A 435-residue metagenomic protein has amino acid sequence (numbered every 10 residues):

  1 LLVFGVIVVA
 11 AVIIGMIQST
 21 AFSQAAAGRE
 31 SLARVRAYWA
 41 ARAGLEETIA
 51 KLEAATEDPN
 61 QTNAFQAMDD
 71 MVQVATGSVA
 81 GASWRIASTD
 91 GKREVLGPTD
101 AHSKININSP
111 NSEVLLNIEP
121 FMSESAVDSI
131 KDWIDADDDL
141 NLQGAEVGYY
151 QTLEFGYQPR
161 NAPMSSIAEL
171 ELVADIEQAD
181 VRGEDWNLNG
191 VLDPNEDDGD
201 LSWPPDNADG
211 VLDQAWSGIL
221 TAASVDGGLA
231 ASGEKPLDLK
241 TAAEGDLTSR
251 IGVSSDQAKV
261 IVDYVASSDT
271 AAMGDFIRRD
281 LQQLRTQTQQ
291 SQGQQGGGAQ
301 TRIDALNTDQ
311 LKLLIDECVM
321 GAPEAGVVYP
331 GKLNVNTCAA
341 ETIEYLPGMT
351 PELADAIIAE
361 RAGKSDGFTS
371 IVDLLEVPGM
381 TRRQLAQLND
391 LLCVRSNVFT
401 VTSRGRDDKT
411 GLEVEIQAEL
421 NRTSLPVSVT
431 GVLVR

Functional and structural regions predicted by a protein language model:
L1-R435: Compositionally biased linear targeting/interaction segments
